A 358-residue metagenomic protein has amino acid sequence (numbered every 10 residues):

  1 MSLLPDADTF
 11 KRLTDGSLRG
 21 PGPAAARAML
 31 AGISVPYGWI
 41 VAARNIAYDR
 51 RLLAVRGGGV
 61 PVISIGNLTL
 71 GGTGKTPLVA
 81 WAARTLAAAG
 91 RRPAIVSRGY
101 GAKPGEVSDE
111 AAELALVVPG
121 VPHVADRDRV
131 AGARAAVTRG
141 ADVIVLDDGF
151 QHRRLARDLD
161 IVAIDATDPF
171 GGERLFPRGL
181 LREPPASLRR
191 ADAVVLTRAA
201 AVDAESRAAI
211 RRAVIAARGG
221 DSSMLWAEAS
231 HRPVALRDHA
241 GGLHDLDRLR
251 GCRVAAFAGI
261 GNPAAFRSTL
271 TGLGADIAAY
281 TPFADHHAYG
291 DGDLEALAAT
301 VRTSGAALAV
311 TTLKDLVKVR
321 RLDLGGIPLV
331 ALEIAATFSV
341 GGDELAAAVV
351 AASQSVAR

Functional and structural regions predicted by a protein language model:
M1-L18, P169-L308, S355-R358: C-terminal accessory "lid"/substrate-recognition subdomains
P5-G59, A352: A transmembrane-helix-recognition feature enriched in membrane-embedded lipid enzymes and envelope glyco-/phospholipid
I46-G101, A200-A201: Walker A (P-loop) phosphate-binding motif
I65, V96, I164, A229 (+2 more regions): Hydrophobic residues at beta-strand termini and immediately following loops that shape nucleotide-binding pockets
R91, I95-G220, W226: Phosphate/Mg2+-binding loops and adjacent switch elements in nucleotide/diphosphate-handling enzyme cores
D148-F150, L313-V317: Short, polar loop motifs at secondary-structure junctions
R232-V234, A284-A288, G326-A357: Short, flexible loop segments at boundaries between secondary-structure elements
